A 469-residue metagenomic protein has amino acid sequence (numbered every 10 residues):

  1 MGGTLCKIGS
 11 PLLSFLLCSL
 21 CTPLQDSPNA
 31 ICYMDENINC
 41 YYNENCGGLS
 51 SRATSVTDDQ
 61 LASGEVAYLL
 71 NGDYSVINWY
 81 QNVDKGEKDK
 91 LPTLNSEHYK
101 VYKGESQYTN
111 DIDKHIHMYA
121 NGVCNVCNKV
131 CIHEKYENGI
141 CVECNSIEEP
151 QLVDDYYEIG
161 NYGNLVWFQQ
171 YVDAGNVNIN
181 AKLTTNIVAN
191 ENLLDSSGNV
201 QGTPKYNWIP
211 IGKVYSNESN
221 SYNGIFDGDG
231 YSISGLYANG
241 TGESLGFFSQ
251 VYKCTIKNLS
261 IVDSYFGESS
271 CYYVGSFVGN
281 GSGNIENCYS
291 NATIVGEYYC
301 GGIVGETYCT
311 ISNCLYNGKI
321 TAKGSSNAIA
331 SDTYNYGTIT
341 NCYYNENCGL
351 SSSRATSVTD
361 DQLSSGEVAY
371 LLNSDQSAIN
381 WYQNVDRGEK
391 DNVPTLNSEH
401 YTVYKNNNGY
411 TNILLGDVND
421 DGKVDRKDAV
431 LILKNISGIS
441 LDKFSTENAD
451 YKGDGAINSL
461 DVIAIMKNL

Functional and structural regions predicted by a protein language model:
M1-I413, D417: Surface-exposed repetitive/solenoidal architectures
N408-L469: Cellulosome-associated attachment modules in secreted, modular CAZymes
